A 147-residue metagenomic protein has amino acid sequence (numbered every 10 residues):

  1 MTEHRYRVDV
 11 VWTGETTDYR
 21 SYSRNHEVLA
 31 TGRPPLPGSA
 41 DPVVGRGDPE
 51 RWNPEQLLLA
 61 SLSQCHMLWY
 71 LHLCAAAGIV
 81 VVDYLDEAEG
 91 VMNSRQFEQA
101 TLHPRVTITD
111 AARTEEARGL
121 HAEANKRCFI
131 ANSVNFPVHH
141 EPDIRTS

Functional and structural regions predicted by a protein language model:
M1-A60, L68-S147: Extended beta-strand/beta-hairpin segments
